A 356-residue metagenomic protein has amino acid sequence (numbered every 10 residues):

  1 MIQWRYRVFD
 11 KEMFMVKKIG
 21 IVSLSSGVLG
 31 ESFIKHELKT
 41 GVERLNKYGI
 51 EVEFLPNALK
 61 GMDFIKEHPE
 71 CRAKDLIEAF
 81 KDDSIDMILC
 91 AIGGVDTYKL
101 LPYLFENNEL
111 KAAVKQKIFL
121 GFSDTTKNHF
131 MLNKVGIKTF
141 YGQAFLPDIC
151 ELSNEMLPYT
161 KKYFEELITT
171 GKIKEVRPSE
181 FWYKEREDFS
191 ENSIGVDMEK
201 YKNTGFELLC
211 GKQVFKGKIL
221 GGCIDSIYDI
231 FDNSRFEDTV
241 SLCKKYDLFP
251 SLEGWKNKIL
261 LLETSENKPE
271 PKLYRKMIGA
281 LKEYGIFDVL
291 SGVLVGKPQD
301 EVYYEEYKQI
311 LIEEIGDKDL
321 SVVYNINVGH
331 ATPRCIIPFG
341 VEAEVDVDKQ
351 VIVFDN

Functional and structural regions predicted by a protein language model:
V8-S84: ATP/NTP phosphate-donor binding region
K35-L38, P69-A73, E106, Y274-A280 (+1 more regions): Charged helix-capping and loop-helix junction motifs
S84-F105: Long, hydrophobic/aromatic-enriched structural stretches that serve as scaffold segments
E106-M131, K138-L146, S321: Short, acidic/small-residue loops that bind anionic groups at enzyme active sites
F140, A144-D225: Conserved anion/nucleotide-ligand pocket segment
D232-Y304: Internal helical hairpin/lid segments
L273, G279-K282, D288, G292-N356: ATP/nucleoside-binding phosphotransfer catalytic cores, i.e., glycine-rich phosphate-binding loops
